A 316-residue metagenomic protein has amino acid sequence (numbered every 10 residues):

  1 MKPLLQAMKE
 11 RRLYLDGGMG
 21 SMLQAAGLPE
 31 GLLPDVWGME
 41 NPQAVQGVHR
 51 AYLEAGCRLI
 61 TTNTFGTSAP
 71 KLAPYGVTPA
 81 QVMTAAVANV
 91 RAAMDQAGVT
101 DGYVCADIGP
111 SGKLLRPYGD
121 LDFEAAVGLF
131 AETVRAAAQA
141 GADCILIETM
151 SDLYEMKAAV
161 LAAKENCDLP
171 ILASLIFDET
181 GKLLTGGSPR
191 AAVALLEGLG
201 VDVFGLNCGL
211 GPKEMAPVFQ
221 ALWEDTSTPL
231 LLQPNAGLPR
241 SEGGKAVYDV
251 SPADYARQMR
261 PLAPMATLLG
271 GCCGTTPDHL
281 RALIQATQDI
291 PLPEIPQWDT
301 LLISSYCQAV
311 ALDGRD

Functional and structural regions predicted by a protein language model:
M1-D316: Domain-level signal for soluble alpha/beta catalytic cores
